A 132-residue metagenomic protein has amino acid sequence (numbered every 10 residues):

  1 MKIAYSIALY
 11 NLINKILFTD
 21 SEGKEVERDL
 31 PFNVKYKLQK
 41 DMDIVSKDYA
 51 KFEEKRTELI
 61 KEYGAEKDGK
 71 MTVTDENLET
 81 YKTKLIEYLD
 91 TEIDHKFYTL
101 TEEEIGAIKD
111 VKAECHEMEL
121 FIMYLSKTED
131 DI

Functional and structural regions predicted by a protein language model:
M1-I132: A composition-driven surface/loop motif
